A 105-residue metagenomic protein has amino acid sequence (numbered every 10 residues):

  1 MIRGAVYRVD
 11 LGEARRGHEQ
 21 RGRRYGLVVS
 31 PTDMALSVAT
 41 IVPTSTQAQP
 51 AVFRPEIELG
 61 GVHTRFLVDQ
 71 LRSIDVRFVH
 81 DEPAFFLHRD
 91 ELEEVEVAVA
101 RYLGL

Functional and structural regions predicted by a protein language model:
M1-L105: Conserved functional hotspots at enzyme active or ligand-binding sites that engage polyanionic ligands
